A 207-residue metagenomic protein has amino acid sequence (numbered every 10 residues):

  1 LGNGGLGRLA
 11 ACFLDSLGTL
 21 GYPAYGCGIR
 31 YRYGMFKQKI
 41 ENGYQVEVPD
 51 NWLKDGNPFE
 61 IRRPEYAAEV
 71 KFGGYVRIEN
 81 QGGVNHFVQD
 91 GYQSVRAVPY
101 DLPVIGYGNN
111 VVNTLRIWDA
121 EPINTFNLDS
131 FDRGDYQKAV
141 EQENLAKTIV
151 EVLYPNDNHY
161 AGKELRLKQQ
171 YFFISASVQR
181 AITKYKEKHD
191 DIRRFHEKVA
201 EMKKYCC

Functional and structural regions predicted by a protein language model:
L1-C207: A conserved ligand/cofactor-binding region detector
